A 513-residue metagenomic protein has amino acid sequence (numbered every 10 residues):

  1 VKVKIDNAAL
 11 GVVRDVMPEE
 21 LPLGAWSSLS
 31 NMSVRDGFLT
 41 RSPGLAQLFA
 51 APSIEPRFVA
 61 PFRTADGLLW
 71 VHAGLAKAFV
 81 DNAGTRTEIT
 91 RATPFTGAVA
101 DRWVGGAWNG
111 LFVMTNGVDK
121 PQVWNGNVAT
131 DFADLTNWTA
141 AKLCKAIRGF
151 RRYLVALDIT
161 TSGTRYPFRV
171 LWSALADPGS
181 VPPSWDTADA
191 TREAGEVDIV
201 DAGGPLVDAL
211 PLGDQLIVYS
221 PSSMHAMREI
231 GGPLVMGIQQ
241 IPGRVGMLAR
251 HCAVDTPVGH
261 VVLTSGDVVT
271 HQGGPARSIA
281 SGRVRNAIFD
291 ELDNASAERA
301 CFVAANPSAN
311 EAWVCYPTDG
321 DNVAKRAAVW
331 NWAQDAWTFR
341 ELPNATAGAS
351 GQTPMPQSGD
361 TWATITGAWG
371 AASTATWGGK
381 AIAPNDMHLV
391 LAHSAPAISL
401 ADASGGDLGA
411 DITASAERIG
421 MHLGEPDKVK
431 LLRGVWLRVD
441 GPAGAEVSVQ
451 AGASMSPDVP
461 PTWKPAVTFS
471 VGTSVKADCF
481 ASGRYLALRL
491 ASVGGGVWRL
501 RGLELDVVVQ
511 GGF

Functional and structural regions predicted by a protein language model:
V1-T85, I89, P94-W108, R244-G259 (+1 more regions): Beta-sheet repeat architectures centered on beta-propellers
G44-P56, T90-A98, T130-A300: Beta-propeller and closely related beta-pinwheel folds
V59, F112, L154: Hydrophobic/aromatic pocket-lining and membrane-interface residues
A73-L75, N116-G117, D158, Y219-P221 (+2 more regions): Structural signature of WD-repeat beta-propellers
A83-G84, N125, E229-I230: Short, solvent-exposed loop/turn and secondary-structure capping segments
R102-A140: Hydrophobic or amphipathic alpha-helical targeting/insertion segments
M114, V123-W124, V218, L391 (+1 more regions): Short beta-strand element of the conserved SAM-dependent methyltransferase core
D119, T161, S223, G231 (+3 more regions): Residue-level marker for beta-strand->alpha-helix junctions and adjacent short loops that shape enzyme
